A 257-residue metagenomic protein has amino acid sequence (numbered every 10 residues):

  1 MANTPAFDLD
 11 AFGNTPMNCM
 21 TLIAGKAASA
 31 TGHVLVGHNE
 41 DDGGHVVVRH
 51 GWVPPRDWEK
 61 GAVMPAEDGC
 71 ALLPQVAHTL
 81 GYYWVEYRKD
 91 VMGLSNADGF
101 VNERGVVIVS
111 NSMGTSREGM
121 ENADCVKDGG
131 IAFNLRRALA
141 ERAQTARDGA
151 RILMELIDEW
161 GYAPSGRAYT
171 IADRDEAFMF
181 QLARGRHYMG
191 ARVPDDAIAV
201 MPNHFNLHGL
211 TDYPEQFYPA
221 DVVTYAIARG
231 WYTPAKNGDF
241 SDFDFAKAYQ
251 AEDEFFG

Functional and structural regions predicted by a protein language model:
N3-A132, I152-G257: A contiguous strand-loop segment
A123-C125, L135-R142: Second-shell loop/turn segments in exported
R137, A143, Q181-G185: Repeat-unit-sized solenoid/scaffold elements
